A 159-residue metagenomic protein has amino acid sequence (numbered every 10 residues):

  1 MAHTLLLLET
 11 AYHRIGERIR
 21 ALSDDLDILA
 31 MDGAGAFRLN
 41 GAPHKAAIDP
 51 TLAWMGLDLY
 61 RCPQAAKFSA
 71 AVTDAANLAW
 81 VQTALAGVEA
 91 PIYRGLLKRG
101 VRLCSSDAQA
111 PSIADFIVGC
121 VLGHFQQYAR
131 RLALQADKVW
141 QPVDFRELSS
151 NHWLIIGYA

Functional and structural regions predicted by a protein language model:
M1-L59: N-terminal glycine-/charge-rich "phosphate-binding" loop or analogous flexible N-terminal tail
L5-E9, Q82, I155-I156: Active-site-adjacent beta-strand anchor residues
M31-R38, Y60-A65, L134-Q141: Short gly/ser/thr-rich secondary-structure transition/capping motifs
P43-I48, V72-A75, L148: A short, aliphatic-rich alpha-helical micro-motif
H44-K45, Y93-G95, D144-R146: Short secondary-structure boundary/capping segments
T51-L132: Phosphate/diphosphate ligand-binding glycine-rich loop within oxidoreductases
R131-A159: Glycine-rich NAD(P)-binding loop of Rossmann-like domains
